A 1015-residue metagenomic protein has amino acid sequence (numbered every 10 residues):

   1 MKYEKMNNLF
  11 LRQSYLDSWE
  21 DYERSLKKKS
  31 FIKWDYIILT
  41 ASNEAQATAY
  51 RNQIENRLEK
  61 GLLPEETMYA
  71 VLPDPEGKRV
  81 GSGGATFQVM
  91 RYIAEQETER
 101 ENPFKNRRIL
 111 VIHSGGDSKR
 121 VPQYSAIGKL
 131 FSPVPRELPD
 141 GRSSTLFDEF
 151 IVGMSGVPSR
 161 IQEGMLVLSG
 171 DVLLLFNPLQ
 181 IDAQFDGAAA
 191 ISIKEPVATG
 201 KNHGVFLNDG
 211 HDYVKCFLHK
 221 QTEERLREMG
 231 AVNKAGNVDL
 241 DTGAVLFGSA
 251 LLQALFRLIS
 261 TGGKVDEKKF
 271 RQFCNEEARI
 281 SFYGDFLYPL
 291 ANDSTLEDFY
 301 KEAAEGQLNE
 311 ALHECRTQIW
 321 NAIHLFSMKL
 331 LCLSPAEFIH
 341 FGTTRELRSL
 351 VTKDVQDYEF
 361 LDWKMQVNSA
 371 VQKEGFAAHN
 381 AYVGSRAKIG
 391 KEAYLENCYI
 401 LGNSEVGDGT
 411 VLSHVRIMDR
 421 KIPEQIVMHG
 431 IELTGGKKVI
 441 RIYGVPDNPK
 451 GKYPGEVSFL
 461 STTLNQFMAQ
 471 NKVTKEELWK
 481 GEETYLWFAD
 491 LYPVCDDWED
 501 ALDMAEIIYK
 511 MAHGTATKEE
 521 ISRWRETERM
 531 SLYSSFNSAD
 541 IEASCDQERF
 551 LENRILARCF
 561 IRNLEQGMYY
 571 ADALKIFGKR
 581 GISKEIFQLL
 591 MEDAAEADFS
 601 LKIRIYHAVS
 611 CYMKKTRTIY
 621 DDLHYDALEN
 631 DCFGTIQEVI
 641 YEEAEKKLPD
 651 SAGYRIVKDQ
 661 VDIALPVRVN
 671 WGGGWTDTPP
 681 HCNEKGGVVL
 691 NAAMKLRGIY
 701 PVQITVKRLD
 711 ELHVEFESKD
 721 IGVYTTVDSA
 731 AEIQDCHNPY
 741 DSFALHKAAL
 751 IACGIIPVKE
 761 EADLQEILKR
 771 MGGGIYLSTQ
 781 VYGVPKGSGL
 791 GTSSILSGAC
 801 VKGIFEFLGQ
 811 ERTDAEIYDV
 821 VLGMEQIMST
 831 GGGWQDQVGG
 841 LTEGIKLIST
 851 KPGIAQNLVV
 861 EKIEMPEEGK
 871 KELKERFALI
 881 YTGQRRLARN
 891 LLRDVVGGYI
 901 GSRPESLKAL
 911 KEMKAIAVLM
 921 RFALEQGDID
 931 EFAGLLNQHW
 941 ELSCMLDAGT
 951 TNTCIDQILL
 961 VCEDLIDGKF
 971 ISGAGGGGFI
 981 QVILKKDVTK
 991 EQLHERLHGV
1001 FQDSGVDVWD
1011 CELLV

Functional and structural regions predicted by a protein language model:
K2-Y358, S385, G390-N403, G407-N563 (+1 more regions): Unchanged
V89, F150, Q184, D631-V639 (+2 more regions): Stable alpha-helical structural segments in soluble proteins, enriched in small hydrophobic residues
R91-A94, Y288, I751-I755, K802-E806 (+1 more regions): Short glycine/serine- and small hydrophobic-enriched flexible loop segments
A126-I127, F131-P133, S788-Q810: DPxDG-like acidic metal-binding loop motif
N237-L240, L333-P335, P666, W671 (+2 more regions): Short Gly/Ser/Thr- and Asp/Glu-enriched loop/turn motifs at secondary-structure junctions
F360-E374: Long, charged amphipathic helices and adjacent flexible linkers at domain junctions
H513-T515, I521-K769, Q810, D819-G831 (+2 more regions): C-terminal nucleotide
V784-S788, I966-K969: Short pre-catalytic strand/loop immediately N-terminal to key active-site residues, enriched for Gly-Thr
